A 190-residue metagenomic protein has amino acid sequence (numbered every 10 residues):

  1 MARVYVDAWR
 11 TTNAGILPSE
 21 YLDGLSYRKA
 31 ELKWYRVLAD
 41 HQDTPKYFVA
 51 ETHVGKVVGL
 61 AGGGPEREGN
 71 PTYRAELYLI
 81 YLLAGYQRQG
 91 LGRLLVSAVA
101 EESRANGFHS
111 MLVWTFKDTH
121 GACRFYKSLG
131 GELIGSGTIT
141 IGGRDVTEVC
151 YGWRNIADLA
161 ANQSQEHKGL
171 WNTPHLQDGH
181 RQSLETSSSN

Functional and structural regions predicted by a protein language model:
M1: Hydrophobic pocket/interface hotspot
V4-I16, E20-G85, V96-A98, E102 (+3 more regions): Acetyl-CoA-dependent GNAT
K29, H120-G121: Short alpha-helical
A75, L112, F116-H120, K127-L129 (+3 more regions): C-terminal "cap" of GNAT-fold acetyltransferases
L83-Q89, K117-D118: Active-site acidic-Proline motif in GNAT/NAT acetyltransferases
G90, G107, G130: Short glycine-rich hinge loops at helix-strand junctions in the catalytic core of two-component histidine kinases
S103-T115: Conserved GNAT acetyl-CoA-binding A-motif
